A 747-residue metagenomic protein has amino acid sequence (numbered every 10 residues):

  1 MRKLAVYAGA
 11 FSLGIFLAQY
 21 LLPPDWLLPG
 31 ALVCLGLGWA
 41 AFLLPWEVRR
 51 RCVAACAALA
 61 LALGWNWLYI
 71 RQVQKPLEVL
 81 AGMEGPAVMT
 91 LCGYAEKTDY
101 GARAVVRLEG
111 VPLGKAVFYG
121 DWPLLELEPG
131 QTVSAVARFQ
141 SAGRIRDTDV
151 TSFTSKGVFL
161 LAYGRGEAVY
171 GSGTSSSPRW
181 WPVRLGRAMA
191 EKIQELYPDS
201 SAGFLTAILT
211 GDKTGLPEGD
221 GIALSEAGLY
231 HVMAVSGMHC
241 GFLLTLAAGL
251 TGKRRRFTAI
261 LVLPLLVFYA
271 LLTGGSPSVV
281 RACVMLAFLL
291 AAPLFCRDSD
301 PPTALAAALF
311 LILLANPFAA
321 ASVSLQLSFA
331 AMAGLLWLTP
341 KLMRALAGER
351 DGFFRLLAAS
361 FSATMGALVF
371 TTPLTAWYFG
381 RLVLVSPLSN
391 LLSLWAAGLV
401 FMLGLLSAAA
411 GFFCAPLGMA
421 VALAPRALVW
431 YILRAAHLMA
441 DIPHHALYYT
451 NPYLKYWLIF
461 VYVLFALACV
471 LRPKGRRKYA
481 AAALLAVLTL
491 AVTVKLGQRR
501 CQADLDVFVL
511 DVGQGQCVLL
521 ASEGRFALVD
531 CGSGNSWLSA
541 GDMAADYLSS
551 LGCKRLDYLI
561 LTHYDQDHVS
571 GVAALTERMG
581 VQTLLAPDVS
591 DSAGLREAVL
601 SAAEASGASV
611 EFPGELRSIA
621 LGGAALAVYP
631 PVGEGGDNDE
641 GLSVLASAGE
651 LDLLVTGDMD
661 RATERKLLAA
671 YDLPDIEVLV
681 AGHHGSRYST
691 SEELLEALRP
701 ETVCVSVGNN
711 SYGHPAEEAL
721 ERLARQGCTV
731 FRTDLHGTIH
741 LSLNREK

Functional and structural regions predicted by a protein language model:
M1-E78, L185, R281: N-terminal leader/targeting segments
R2, V6, G14, G36 (+11 more regions): Hydrophobic alpha-helical transmembrane segments in multi-pass membrane proteins
L59-H231, D542-D546, R555, V589-D591 (+3 more regions): Membrane-interface helix/helix-cap signal primarily in integral membrane proteins
S155-M285, L290-A291, F508, Y558 (+4 more regions): Aromatic-rich juxtamembrane segments at the membrane interface
V169-W180, R187, E226, A376-L392 (+1 more regions): Membrane-interface amphipathic/re-entrant loop segments adjacent to transmembrane helices in multi-pass membrane
K213, L311-A321, H437-Y558, E604-V678 (+1 more regions): Core dinuclear metal-dependent hydrolase active-site scaffold
L556-D567, V589-S590, L679-H683: Metallo-beta-lactamase
T583, E664-T738: Cap/insert and terminal regions of metallo-dependent hydrolase folds
